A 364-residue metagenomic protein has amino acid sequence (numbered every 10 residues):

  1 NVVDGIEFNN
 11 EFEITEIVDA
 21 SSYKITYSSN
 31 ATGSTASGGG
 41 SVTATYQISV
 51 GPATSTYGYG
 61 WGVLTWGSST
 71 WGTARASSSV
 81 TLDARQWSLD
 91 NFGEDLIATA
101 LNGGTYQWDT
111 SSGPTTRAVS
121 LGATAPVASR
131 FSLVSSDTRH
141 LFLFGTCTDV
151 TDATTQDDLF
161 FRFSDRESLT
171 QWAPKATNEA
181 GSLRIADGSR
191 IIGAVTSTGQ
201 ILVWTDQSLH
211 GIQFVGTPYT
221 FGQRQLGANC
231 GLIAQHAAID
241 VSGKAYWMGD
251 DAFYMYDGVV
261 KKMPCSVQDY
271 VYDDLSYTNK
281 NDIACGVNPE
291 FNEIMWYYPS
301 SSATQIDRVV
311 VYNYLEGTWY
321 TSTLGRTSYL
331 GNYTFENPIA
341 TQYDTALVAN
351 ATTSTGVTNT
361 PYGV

Functional and structural regions predicted by a protein language model:
V2-R85, G113-L121: Small/polar beta-strand repeat architecture
T26-S34, L101, S111, Y298-S300 (+1 more regions): Secondary-structure transition/turn motif
Q47-A76, Q107-D109, V127-G211, W296-Y312: N-terminal beta-propeller domains
G72-R75, R117-G122, N178-R184, G222-G227: A short beta-strand motif characteristic of beta-propeller blades
N91-G93: Hydrophobic alpha-helical hairpins/lids featuring a short glycine-rich hinge
D95-T99, G103-Q107: Hydrophobic or amphipathic alpha-helical targeting/insertion segments
S112-A118, T170-T177, T217-G222, K262-M263 (+1 more regions): Beta-strand initiation motifs
D187-V364: Beta-sheet-dominated scaffold domains
